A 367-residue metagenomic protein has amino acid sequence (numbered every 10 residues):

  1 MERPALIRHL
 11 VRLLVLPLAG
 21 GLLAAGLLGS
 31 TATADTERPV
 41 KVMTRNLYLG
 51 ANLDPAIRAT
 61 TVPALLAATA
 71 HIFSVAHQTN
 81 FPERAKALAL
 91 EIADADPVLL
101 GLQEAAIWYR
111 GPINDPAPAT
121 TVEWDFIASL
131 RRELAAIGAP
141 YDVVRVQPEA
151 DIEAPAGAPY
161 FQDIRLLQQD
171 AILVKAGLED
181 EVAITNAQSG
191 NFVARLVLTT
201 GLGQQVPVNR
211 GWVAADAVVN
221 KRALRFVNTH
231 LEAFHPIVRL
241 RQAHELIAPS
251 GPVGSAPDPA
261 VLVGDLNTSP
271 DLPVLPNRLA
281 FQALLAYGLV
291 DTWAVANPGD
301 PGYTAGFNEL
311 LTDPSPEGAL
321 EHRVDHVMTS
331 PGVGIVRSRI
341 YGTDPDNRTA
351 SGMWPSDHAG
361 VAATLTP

Functional and structural regions predicted by a protein language model:
M1-H9: N-terminal secretory signal peptides that target proteins for export/translocation
V11-G26: Bacterial N-terminal signal peptides
A32-P159: N-terminal, active-site-proximal structural segment of metallo-dependent hydrolase catalytic domains
K41-L47, R84, L88-N114, L173 (+7 more regions): Active-site beta-strand/loop signature of hydrolases that rely on acidic residues for catalysis
L47-A51, A105-Y109, P148-E153, L178-E179 (+4 more regions): Solvent-exposed loop/turn segments at secondary-structure junctions within structured extracellular/periplasmic domains
V62-T79, A117-T121, I152-Y160, N186-Q205 (+3 more regions): Surface-exposed intrinsically disordered loops and tails
L134, V143-A223, G334-V336: A well-ordered secondary-structure block
E181-T185, I237-R241, A248-V261, T268-P367: Metal-dependent phosphoester-hydrolase catalytic domains
